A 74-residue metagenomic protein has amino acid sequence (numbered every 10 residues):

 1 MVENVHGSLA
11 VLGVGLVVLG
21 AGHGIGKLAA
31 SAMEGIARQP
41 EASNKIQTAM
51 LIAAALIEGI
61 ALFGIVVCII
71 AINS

Functional and structural regions predicted by a protein language model:
M1-S74: Hydrophobic alpha-helical transmembrane segments of small proteolipidic membrane proteins, enriched in energy-coupled
